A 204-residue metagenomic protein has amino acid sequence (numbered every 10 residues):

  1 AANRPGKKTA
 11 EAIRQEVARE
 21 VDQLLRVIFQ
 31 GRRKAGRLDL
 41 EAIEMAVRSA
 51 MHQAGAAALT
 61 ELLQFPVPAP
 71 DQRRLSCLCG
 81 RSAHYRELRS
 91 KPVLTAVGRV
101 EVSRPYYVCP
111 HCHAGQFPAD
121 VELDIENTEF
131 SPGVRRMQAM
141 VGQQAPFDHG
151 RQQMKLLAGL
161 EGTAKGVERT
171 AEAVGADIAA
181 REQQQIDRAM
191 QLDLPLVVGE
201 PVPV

Functional and structural regions predicted by a protein language model:
A1-A2, G6-P110: Short, conserved DNA-binding cores of transcription-related domains
A1-K34, G98-V198: Short, positively charged, Gly/Tyr-enriched micro-motifs that form contact patches at catalytic or ligand/partner
V198-V204: Short, intrinsically disordered, charge-balanced linker/junction segments flanking boundaries in proteins
